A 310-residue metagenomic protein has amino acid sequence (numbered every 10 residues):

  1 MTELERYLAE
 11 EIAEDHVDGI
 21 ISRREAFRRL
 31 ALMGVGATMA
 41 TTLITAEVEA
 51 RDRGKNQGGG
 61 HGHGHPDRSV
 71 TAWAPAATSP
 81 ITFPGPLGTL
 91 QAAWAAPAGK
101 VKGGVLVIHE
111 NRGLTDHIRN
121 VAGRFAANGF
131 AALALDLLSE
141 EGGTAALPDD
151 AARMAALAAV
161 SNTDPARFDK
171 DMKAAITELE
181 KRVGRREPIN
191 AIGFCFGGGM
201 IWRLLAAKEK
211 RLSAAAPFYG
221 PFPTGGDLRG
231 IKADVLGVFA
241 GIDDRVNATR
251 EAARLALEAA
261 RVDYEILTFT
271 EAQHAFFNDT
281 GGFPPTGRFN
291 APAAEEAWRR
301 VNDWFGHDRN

Functional and structural regions predicted by a protein language model:
M1-E25: N-terminal secretory signal peptides
I20-R28, A37-Q57: N-terminal twin-arginine translocation
G58-G99: N-terminal cap/lid segment of alpha/beta-hydrolase-fold proteins
K102-E110: Short beta-strand element of the alpha/beta-hydrolase
M154-R182: Alpha/beta-hydrolase active-site loop
K173-K232: Primarily recognizes the serine-hydrolase "nucleophile elbow" in alpha/beta-hydrolase and SGNH/GDSL folds
G237-F239: Short beta-strand/loop motif that positions the catalytic acidic residue of the alpha/beta-hydrolase fold
D263-N310: C-terminal catalytic histidine-bearing segment of alpha/beta-hydrolase fold enzymes
